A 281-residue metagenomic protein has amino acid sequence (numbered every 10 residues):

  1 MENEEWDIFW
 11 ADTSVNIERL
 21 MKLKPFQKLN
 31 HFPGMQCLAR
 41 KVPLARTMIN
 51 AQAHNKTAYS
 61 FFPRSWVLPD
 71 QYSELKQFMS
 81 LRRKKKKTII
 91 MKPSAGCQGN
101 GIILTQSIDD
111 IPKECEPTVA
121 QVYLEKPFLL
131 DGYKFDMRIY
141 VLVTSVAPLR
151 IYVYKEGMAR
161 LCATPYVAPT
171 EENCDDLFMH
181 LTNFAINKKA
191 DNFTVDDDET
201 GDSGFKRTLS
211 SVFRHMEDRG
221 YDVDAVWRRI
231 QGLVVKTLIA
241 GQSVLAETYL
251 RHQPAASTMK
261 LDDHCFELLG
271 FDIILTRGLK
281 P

Functional and structural regions predicted by a protein language model:
M1-T88, A95-C97, T105-S107, L130: Conserved N-proximal alpha/beta basic substrate-recognition cap immediately N-terminal to, or forming the N-lobe
E74, K84-K280: Catalytic core of tubulin tyrosine ligase-like
